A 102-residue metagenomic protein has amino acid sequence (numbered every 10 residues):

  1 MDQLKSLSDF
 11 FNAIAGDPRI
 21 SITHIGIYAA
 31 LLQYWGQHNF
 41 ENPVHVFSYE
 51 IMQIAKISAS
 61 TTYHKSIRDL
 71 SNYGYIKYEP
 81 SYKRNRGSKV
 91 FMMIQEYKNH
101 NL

Functional and structural regions predicted by a protein language model:
M1-E50, N99-N101: Short recognition helix of helix-turn-helix/winged-helix DNA-binding domains
W35-I94: Winged helix-turn-helix DNA-binding recognition segment
G87, N101-L102: Intrinsic disorder/low-complexity detector
